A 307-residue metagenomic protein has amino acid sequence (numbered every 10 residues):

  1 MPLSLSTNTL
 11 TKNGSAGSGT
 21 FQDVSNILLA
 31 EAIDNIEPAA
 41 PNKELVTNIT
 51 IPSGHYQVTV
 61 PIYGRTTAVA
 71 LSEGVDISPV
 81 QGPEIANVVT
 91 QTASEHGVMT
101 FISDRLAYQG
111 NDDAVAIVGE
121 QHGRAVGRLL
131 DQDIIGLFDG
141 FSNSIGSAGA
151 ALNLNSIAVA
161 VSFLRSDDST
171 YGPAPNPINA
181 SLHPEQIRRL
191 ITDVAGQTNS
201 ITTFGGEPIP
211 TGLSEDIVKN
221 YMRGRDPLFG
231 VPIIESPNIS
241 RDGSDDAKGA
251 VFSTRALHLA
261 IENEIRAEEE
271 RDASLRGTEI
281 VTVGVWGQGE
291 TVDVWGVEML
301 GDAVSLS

Functional and structural regions predicted by a protein language model:
M1-A39, G224-D226, S240, A247-S307: Protruding loop/beta-arch "assembly-hinge" segments enriched in small, turn-prone residues
M1-V88, V294: N-terminal "assembly arms/tails" that initiate or stabilize quaternary assembly in self-assembling proteins
P2-G19, D23, A32, T50 (+6 more regions): Signature of extracytoplasmic/envelope-associated structural regions
A68-L71, G110, R189-T192, N199 (+2 more regions): Short helix/loop capping segments that flank catalytic or ligand/cofactor-binding pockets
P83-Q109: Short acidic, glycine/tyrosine-flanked loop/strand segments centered on an H-E-D-like triad
S103-P173, E298-S307: Alpha-helical scaffold segments that mediate packing/assembly in large oligomeric complexes
G140-Y221: Extended, solvent-exposed, turn-rich assembly/linker loops in the middle of proteins
K219, R225-G243: Extended serine/threonine-enriched, polar tracts that run as long, contiguous segments within proteins
